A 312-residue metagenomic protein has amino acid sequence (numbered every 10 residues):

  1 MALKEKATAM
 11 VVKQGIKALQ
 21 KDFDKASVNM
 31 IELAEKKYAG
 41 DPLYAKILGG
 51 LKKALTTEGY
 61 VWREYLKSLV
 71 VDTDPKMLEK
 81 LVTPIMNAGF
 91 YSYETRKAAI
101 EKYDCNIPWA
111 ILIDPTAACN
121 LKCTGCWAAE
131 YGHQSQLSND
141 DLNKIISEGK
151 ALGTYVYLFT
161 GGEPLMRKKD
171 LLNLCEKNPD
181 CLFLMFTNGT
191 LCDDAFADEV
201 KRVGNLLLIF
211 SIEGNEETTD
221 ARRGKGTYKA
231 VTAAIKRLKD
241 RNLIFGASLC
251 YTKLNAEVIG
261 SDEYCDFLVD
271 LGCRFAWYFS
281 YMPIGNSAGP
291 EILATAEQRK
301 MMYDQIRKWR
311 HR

Functional and structural regions predicted by a protein language model:
M1-A54, D220-R312: Radical SAM enzyme [4Fe-4S]-AdoMet core and its adjacent flexible, acidic and glycine-rich loops/tails across
E32-L184, T190-A195: Conserved alpha-helical substructure of the radical SAM core
P115, A128, S211-E213, S280-Y281: Short loop/turn segments at strand-loop or loop-helix junctions that form parts of catalytic or ligand-binding pockets
A129-H133, N215-E217, P283-N286: A short, flexible beta-alpha/helix-coil linker loop
N139-F159, L165-F279: Radical SAM/AdoMet-radical enzyme domain recognition
